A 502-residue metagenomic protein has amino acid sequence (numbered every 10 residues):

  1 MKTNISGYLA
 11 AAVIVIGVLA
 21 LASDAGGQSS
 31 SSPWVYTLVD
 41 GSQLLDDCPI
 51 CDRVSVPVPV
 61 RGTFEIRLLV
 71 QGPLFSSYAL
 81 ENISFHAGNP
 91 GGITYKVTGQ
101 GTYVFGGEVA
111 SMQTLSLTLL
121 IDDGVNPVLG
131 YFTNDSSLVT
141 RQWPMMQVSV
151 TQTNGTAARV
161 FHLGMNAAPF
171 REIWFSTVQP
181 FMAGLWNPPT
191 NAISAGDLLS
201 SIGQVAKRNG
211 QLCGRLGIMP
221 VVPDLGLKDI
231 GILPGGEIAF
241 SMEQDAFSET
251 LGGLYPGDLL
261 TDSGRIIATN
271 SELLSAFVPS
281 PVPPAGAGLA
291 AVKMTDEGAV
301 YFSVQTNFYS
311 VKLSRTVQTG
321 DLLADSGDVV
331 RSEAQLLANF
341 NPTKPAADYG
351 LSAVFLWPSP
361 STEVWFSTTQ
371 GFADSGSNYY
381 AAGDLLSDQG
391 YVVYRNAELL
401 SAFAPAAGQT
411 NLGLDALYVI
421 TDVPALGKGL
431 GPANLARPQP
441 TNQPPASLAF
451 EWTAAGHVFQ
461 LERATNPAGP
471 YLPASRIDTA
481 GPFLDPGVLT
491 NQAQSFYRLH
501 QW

Functional and structural regions predicted by a protein language model:
M1-A12: Bacterial N-terminal signal peptides that target proteins for export
A10-A20: Bacterial N-terminal signal peptides
Q28-P73, P169-Q179: N-terminal segment immediately downstream of the Sec signal-peptide cleavage site in secreted/extracellular proteins
P49-R159: Predominantly extracellular/secreted and cell-surface proteins with exposed, flexible low-complexity segments
V148-P169, Q409-L435: A recurrent domain-boundary module in secreted/ectodomain proteins
P169-G427: Sequence/structural signature of beta-propeller domains
A425-W502: Short, composition-biased motifs enriched in small/polar/acidic residues
